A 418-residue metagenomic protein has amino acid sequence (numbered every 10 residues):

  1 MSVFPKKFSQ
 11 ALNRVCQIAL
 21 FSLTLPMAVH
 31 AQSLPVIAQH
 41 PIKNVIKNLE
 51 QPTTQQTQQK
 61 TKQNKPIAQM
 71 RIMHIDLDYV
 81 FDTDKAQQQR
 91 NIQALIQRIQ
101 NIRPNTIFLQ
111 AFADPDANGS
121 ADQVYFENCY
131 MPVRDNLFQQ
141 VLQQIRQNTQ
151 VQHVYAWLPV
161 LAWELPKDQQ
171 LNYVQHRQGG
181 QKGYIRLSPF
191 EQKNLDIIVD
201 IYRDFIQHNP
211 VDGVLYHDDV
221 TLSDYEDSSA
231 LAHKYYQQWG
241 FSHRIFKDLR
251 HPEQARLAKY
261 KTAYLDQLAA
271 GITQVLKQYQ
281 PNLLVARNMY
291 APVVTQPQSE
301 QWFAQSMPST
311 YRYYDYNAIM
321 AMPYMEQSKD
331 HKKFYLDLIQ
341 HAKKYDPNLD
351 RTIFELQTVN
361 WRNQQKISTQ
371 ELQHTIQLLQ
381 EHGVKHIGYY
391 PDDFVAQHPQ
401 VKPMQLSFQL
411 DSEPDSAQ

Functional and structural regions predicted by a protein language model:
P41-I42, I46-P52, K60-N91, V359: Boundary/entry segment of secreted carbohydrate-active catalytic domains
A68-Q89, Y155-D204, H208, H251: Active-site-adjacent "subsite" loops/lids of carbohydrate-active enzymes
D76-A86, D122-D135, K182-D196, Q254-Y264 (+2 more regions): The substrate-binding groove and active-site-proximal loops of carbohydrate-active enzymes, especially glycoside
R90-D116, H208-G213, T310-N317, E381-I387: Catalytic domains of carbohydrate-active enzymes, especially glycoside hydrolases
L95-I96, A113-P159, E253, L257-Y279: Aromatic-lined substrate-binding rim segments of carbohydrate-active enzymes
R98, G180-M325: Polysaccharide-binding and catalytic clefts of secreted carbohydrate-active enzymes
T106-F108, L137-G179, L215-T221: Glycine-rich, aromatic-flanked loop segments that form ligand/cofactor-binding clefts across common enzyme folds
Y313-H331, D350-A417: Substrate-binding cleft of secreted/luminal carbohydrate-active enzymes
